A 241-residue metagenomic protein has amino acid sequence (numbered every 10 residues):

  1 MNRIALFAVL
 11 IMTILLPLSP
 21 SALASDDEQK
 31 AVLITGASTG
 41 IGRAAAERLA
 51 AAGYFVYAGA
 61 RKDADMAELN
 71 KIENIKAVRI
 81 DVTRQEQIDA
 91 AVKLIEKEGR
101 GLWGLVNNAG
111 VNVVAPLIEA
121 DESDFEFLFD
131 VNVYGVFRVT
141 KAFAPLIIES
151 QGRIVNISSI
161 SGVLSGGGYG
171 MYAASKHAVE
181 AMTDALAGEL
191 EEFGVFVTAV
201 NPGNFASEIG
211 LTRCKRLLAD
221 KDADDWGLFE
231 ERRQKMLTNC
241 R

Functional and structural regions predicted by a protein language model:
S38-T39: Conserved glycine-rich cofactor-binding loop
E73-E86: Rossmann-fold cofactor-recognition segment
I88-A91, V106, V139-F143, I147 (+2 more regions): Hydrophobic positions on the long internal alpha-helix of Rossmann-like NAD(P)-dependent oxidoreductase domains
P116-L117, D124-E126: Substrate-binding pocket helix/loop in short-chain dehydrogenase/reductase
T140, S175-A178: Active-site helix of classical SDR
S159: Residue(s) in the substrate-gating loop at a strand-loop-helix junction that position the organic substrate next
E192, F196-R241: C-terminal beta-strand-loop-alpha-helix "lid" module of Rossmann-like NAD(P)-dependent dehydrogenases
